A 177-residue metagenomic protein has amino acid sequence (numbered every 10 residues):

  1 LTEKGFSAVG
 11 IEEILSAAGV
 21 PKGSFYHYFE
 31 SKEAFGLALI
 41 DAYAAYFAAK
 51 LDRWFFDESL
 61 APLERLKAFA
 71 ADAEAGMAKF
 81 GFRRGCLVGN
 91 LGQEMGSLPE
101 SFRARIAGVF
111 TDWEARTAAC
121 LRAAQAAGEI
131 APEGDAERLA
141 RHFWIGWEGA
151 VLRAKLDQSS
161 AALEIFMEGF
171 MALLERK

Functional and structural regions predicted by a protein language model:
T2-A34, A38: Helix-turn-helix
E3-S7, E58, R84, A127: Short coil/turn segments at alpha/beta junctions that flank glycine-rich nucleotide-binding fingerprints
A38, D52-R84, A136-F143: Hydrophobic alpha-helical connector segments
D41-F47: Short, basic, alpha-helical segments at the C-terminal edge of helix-turn-helix-like DNA-binding modules
E64-R65, F80-S101: Amphipathic alpha-helical segments used for helix-helix packing
A68-G76, T111-A127, E137, R141-H142 (+2 more regions): C-terminal peripheral helix-coil segments that are non-catalytic and often amphipathic
R83, S101-D112, R116-A119: Short, solvent-exposed amphipathic helices
